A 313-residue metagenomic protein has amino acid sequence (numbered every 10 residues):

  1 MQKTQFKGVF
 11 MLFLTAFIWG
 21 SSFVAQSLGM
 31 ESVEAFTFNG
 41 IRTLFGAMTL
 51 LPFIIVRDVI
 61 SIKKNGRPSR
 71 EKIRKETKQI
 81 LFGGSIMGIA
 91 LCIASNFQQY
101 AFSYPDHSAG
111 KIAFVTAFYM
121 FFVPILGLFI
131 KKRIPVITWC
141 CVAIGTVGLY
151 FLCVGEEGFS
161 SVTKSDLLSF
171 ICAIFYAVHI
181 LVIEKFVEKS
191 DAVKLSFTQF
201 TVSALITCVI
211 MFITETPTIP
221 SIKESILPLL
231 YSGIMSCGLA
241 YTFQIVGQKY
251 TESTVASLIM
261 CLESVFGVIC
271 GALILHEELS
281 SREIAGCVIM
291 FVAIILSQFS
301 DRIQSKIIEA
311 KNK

Functional and structural regions predicted by a protein language model:
M1-I41, I89, I93, F97 (+2 more regions): Glycine-/small-residue-enriched transmembrane alpha-helix faces in small-molecule transporters and effluxers
F6-M11, T37-R57, F82, I86 (+3 more regions): Hydrophobic alpha-helical transmembrane segments of multi-pass integral membrane proteins, especially transporters
G20, V24, L51, G88 (+9 more regions): Hydrophobic/small/kink-forming positions within alpha-helical transmembrane segments of polytopic membrane proteins
S22, D58-V115, F151, G233-T251: Specific transmembrane alpha-helical segments of multi-pass solute transporters/efflux pumps, especially DMT/EamA
V24-A35, A101-P105, Y150-K164, M211-P228 (+1 more regions): Membrane-interface helix termini and inter-helical loops of multi-pass transporters
G29, F38, R42, A101-F102 (+7 more regions): Hydrophobic/aromatic residues within transmembrane alpha-helices of multi-pass small-molecule transporters
T37-M48, Q98-R133, C172, T254-A272: Specific alpha-helical transmembrane segments that line the substrate/conduction pathway and gating interfaces
L50, I134-V154, A173, T207 (+3 more regions): Hydrophobic transmembrane alpha-helices of multi-pass small-molecule transport proteins
